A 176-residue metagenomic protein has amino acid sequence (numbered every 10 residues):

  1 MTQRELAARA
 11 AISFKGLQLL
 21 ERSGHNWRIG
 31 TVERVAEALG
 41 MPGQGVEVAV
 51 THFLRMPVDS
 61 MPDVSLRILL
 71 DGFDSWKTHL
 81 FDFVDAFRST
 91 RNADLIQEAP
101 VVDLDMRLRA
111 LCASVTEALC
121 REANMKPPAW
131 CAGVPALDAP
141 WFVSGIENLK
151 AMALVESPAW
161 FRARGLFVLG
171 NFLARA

Functional and structural regions predicted by a protein language model:
M1-R9: Short basic helix-loop element that most often maps to the first helix and adjoining turn of HTH DNA-binding modules
Q3, F14, I29-V32: Helix-turn-helix DNA-binding elements, focusing on the entry/boundary residues of the two helices that contact DNA
R4, K15-Q18, Q44: Key DNA-contact positions within bacterial/archaeal DNA-binding proteins
A8, L19, E37: Alpha-helical residues within the helix-turn-helix
A11-W27: Recognition helix of helix-turn-helix/homeodomain-like DNA-binding domains that insert into the DNA major groove
R28-V48: DNA major-groove recognition helix of helix-turn-helix/homeodomain DNA-binding modules
H52-S114: Helix-turn-helix/homeodomain-like alpha-helical modules used for DNA recognition and transcription-factor dimerization
L104-A176: Charged, low-complexity intrinsically disordered regulatory/assembly segments
